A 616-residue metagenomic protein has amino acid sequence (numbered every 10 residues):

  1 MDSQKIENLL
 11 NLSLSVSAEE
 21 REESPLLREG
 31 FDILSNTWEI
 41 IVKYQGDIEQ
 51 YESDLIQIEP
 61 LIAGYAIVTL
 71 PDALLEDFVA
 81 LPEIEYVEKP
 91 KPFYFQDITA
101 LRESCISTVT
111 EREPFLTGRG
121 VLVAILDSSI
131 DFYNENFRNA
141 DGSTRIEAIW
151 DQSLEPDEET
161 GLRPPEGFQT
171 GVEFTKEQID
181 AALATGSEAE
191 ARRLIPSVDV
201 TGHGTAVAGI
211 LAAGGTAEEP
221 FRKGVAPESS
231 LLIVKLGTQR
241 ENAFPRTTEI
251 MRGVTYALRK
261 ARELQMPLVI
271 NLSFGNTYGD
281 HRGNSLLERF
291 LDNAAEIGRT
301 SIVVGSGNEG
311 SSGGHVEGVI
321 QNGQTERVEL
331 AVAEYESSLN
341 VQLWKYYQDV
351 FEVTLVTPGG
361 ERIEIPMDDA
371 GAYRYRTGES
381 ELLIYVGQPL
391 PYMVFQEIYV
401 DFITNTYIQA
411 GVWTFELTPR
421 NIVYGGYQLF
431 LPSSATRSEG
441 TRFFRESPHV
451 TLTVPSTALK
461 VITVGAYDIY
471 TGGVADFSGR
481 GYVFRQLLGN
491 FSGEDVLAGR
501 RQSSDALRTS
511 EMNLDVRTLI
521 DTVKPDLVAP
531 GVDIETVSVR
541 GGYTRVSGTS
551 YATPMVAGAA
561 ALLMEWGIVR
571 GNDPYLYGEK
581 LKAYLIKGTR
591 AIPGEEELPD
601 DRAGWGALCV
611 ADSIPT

Functional and structural regions predicted by a protein language model:
M1-Y65, A73-R112, L122, N139-D141: Autoinhibitory N-terminal propeptides
P90, V234-L236, V254-R282, G305-S306 (+1 more regions): Short acidic, glycine-rich surface-loop motifs adjacent to enzyme active sites
E111-T248, Q265, E336-L339, Y346-F351 (+5 more regions): Subtilisin-like serine protease catalytic core
D127, G307, G548: Active-site glycine-centered loops adjacent to acidic/histidine catalytic or metal-binding residues that shape
Q152-E155, G161-L162, F168-A182, G313-Y399 (+3 more regions): Extracellular S/T/G-rich loop segment that most often corresponds to the catalytic His/Ser-adjacent loop
A208-L211, E219, L232-Q239, L258-L268 (+4 more regions): Hydrolase catalytic cores
V269-I270, L287-E317, A607-V610: Catalytic cores of secreted or luminal carbohydrate-active enzymes
V423-S433: Edge beta-strands of jelly-roll/beta-sandwich modules across compartments, strongly enriched in secreted/luminal
